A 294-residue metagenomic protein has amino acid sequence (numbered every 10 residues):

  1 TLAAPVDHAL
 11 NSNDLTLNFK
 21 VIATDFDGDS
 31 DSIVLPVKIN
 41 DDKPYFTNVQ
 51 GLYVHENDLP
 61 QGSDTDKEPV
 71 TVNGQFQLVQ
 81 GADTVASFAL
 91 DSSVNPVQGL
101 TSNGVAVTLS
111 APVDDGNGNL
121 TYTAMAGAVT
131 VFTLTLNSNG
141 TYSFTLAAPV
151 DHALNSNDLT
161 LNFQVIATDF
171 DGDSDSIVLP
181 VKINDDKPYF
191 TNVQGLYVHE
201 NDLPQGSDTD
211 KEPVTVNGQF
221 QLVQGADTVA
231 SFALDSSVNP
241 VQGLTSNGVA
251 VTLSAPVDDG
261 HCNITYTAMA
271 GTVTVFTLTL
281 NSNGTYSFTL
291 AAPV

Functional and structural regions predicted by a protein language model:
L2-V294: Acidic/polar, solvent-exposed loop/turn segments
